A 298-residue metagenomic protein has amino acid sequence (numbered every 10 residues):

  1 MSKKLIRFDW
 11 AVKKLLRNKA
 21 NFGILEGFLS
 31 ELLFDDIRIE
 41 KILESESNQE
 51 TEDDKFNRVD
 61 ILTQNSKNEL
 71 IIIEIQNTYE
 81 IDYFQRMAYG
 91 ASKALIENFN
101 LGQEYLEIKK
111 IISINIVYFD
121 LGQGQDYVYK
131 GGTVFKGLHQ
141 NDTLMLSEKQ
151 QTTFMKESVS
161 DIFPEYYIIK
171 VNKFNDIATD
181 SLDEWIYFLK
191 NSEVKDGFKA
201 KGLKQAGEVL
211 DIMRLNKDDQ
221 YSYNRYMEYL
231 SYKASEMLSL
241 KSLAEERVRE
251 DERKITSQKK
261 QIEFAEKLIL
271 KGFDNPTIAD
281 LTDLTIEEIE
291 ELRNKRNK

Functional and structural regions predicted by a protein language model:
M1-E165: Accessory alpha/beta interaction modules
S2, N18-F22, E104, N175-T179 (+1 more regions): Generic detection of long, well-ordered alpha-helical segments
W10, S66, I71-Q76, K173 (+1 more regions): Short, charged alpha-helical interaction segments and adjacent helix-coil junctions
R17, G122-Q125, K130-G132, S160 (+3 more regions): Functional cleft and adjacent loop/helix regions within the main domain that mediate ligand binding or catalysis
N18, D35-R38, T51, H139 (+9 more regions): Serine/threonine-rich low-complexity intrinsically disordered regions
G90, F119, Y129-L138, F154-D161 (+5 more regions): Generic detector of bulky aromatic hydrophobic side chains
N115, I168-K170, D211: Short, well-ordered beta-strand micro-motif
F154-F163, I168-E184: Extended serine/threonine-enriched, polar tracts that run as long, contiguous segments within proteins
